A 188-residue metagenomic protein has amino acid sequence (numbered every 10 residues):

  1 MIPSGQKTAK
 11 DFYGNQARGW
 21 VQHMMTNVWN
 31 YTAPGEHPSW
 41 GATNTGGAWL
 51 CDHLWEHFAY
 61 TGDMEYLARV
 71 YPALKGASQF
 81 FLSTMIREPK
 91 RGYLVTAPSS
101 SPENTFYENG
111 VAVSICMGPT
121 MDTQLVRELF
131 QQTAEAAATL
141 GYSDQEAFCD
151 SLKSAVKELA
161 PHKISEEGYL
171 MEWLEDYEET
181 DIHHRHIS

Functional and structural regions predicted by a protein language model:
M1-K7, N15, T26-M64, A68 (+2 more regions): Active-site core of glycosidic bond-cleaving carbohydrate-active enzymes
Q22: A motif-centric feature for acidic-aromatic and gly/ser/thr-rich catalytic loops and repeats
G76-A136: Acidic/histidine-rich catalytic neighborhood
